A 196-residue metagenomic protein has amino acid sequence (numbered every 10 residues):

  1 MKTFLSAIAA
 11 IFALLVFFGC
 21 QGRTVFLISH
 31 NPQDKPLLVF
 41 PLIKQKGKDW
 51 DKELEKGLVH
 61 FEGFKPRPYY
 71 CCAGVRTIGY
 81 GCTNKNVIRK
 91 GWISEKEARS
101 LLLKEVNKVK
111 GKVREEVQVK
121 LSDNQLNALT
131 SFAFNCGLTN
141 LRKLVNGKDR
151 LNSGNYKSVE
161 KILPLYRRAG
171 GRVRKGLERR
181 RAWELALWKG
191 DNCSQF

Functional and structural regions predicted by a protein language model:
F4-I8, F17-R67, C82, N86-V87 (+3 more regions): Long, amphipathic alpha-helical surface segments
D49, E53, I78, E97 (+2 more regions): Short, well-structured alpha-helical interface segments that form or flank functional binding sites
K65-T77, K120-D123, N140: Catalytic glycan-binding domains that act on GlcNAc-containing polysaccharides
G74, Q125-A128, N155-S158, I162: Residue-level detector of well-ordered alpha-helical segments, enriched for hydrophobic/aromatic packing positions
R76-G81, T130-F134, R150: Amphipathic alpha-helical segments that form the core helices of the histone-fold
K108-R142: Active-site nucleophile-His-acid catalytic modules used for acyl/amide transfer and hydrolysis across diverse enzymes
